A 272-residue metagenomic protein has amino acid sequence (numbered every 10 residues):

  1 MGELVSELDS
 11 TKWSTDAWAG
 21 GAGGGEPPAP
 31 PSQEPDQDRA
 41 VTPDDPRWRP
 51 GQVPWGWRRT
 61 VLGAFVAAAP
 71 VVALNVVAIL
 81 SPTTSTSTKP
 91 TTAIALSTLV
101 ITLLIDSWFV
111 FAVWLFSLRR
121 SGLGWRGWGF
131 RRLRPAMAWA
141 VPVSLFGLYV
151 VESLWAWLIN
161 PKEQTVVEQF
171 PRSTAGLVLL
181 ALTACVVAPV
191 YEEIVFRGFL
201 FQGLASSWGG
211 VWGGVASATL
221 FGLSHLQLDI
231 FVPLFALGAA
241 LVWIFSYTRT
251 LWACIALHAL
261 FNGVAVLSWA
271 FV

Functional and structural regions predicted by a protein language model:
M1-G127, W157, G263-V272: N-terminal, membrane-interfacial amphipathic/helix-forming hydrophobic leader that caps and precedes the first
V61, L99-V100, A138-P142, V178 (+4 more regions): Hydrophobic alpha-helical transmembrane segments
V76, V211-V272: Functionally important transmembrane alpha-helices
L80-T102, R119-A188, S206: Juxtamembrane helix-loop-helix connectors linking adjacent transmembrane helices in multi-pass membrane enzymes
I105-F109, L180-A184, P233-L241: Hydrophobic core segments of transmembrane alpha-helices in multi-pass, intramembrane catalytic enzymes
V113, W125, R197, F201 (+2 more regions): Interfacial helix-capping/hinge residues at the ends of transmembrane alpha-helices
R197-W208, L267-A270: Membrane-interfacial alpha-helical segments at the cytosolic side of multi-pass membrane proteins
